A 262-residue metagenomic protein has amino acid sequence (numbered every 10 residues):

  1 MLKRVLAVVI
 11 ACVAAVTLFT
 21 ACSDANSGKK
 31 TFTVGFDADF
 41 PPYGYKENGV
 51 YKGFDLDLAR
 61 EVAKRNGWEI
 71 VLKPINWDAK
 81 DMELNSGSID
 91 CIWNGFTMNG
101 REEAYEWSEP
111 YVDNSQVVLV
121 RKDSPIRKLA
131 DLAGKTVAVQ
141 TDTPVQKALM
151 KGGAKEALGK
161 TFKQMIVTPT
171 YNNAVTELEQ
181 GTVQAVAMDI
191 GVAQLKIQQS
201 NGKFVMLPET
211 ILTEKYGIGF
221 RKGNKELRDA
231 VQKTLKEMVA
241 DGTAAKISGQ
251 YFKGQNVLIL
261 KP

Functional and structural regions predicted by a protein language model:
M1-T31, L258-P262: Short, low-complexity disordered leader/linker segments with a strong preference for bacterial N-terminal type II
T31-G53: Short glycine-rich His-centered loop
D37-A38, D113-V120, I190, Q194 (+2 more regions): Periplasmic-binding protein-like
K46, A59-W68, V145-T168, I197-N201: Ligand-binding cleft/hinge of the Venus flytrap
L56-R65, A130, K135-T136, T141-P144 (+1 more regions): Extended ligand-binding regions for polar small-molecule ligands
R60, K64, E69-D131, T210: Acidic, polar ligand-binding/catalytic clefts
V71-M82, Q164-Q180, E214: Short helix-initiation/N-cap motifs at beta->coil->alpha
G95-A104, A148-G152, E177-T213: A ligand-binding cleft/hinge motif common to bilobed small-molecule-binding domains
